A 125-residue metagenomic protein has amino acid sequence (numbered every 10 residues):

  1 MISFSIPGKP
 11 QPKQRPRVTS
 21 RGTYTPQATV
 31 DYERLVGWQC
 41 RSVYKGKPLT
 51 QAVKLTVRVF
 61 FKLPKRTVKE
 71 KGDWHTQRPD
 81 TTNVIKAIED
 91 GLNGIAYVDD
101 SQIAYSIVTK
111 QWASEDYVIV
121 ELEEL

Functional and structural regions predicted by a protein language model:
M1-L125: Acidic, proline/glycine-enriched N-terminal capping motif
